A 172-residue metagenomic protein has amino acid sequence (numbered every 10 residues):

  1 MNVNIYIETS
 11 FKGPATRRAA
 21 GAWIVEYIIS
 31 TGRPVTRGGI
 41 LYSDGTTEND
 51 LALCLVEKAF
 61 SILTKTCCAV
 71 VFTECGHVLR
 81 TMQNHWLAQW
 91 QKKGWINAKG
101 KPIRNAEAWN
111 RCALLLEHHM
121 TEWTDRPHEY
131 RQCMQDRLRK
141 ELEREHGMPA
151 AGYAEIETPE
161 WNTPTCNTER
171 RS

Functional and structural regions predicted by a protein language model:
M1-D50, I62, R137, E141 (+2 more regions): RNase H-like nuclease fold core
Y6-E8, V56, F72: Short hydrophobic segments within beta-strands
F11-T16, S61-R137: RNase H catalytic domain
E48-L53, N105: Short, charged, low-complexity patches
L53-S61: An active-site-proximal "capping" alpha-helix that borders the catalytic cofactor pocket
G94, H146-G147: Short, flexible coil/linker elements and helix-boundary hinge sites characteristic of intrinsically disordered
